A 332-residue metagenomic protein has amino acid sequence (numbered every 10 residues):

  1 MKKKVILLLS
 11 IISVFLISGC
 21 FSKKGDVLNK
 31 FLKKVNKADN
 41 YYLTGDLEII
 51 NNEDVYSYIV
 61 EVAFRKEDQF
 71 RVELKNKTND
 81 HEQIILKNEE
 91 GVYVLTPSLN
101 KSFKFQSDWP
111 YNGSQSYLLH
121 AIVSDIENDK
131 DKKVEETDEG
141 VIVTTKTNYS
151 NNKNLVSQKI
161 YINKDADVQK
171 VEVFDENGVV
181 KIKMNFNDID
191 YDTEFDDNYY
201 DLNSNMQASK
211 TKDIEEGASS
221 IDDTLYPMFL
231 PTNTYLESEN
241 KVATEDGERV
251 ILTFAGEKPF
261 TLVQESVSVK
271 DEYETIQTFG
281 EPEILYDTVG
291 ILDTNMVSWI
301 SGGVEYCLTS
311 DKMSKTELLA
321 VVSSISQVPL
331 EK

Functional and structural regions predicted by a protein language model:
K2-V5, L16-Q69, K130-K133, E281-E305 (+1 more regions): N-terminal leader/targeting segments and the immediate start of mature chains
K37-N40, A63-R71, L86-G91, T137-D138 (+4 more regions): Short, solvent-exposed coil/turn segments at beta-strand boundaries
V55-I59, N79-E82, K153-Q158, V180-K183 (+2 more regions): Short, surface-exposed coil-to-beta transition loops
E61-Y117, D175, V179-N185: An acidic-aromatic
V72, V171-V173, L308: Beta-strand-dense domains in secreted/periplasmic systems and polymorphic toxin scaffolds
E89-N152, F195, K332: Flexible, processing/modification-adjacent segments and terminal tails in exported/periplasmic/extracellular proteins
D138-M206: Gly/Pro-enriched, hydrophobic low-complexity segments that function as extracytoplasmic propeptides/linkers
S209-G302: Short, solvent-exposed recognition patches
